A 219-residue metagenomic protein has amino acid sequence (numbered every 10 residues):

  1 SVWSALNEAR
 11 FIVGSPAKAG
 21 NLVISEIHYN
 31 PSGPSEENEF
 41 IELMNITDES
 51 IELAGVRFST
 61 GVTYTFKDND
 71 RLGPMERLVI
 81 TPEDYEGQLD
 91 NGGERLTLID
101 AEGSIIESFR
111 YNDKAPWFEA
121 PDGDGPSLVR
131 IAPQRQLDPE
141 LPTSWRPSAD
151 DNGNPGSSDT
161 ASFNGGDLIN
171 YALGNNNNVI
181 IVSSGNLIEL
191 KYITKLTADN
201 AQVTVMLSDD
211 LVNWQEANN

Functional and structural regions predicted by a protein language model:
S1-T143, S148-F163: Activation on beta-sandwich/Ig-like modules and their edge loops
N154-N219: Short, composition-biased motifs enriched in small/polar/acidic residues
